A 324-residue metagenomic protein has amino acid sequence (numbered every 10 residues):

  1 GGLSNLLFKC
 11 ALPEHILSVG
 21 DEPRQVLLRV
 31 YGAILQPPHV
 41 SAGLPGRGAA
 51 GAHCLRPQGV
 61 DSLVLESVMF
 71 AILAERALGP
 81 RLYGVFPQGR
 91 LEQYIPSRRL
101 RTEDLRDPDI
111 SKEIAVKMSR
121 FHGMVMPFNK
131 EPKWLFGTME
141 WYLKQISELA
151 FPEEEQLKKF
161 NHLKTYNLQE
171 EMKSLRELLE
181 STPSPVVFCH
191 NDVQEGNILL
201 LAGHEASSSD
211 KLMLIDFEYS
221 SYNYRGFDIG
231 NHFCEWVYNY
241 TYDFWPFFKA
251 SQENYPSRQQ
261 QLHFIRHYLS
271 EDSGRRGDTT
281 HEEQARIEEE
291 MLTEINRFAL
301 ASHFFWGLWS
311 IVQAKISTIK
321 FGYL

Functional and structural regions predicted by a protein language model:
G1: Protein kinase glycine-rich loop
S4-N167, S174-F188, S207-D210: ATP-binding pocket architecture of kinase catalytic cores
K9-I16, A33-Q36, S147-F151, I198-E205 (+2 more regions): Short regulatory "switch" loops immediately downstream of catalytic or recognition motifs within protein catalytic
F188-H190, E195: Catalytic-loop of the protein kinase fold
L199-F247: Catalytic activation segment of kinase domains across protein kinase-like and atypical kinase folds
G226-H281, L300-T318: Active-site activation/catalytic loop segments of kinase-like enzymes and analogous catalytic loops in related
H281-A299: All-alpha amphipathic helical-bundle segments outside canonical DNA-binding/catalytic cores that form hydrophobic
K320-L324: C-terminal interaction modules of eukaryotic adaptor/scaffold proteins
